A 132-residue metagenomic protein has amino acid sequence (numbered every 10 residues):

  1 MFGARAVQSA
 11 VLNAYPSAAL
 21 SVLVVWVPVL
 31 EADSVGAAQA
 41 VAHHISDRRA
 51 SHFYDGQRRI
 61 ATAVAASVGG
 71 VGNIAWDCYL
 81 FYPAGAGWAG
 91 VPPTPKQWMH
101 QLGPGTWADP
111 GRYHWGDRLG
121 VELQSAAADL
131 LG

Functional and structural regions predicted by a protein language model:
M1-F2, D55, Y113, D117: Soluble non-cytosolic domains of exported or imported proteins
M1-H43, I60: Structural microenvironment flanking redox-active thiols in thiol-disulfide oxidoreductases
V11-Y15, V64, V68-V71, P83 (+1 more regions): Sec/Tat-exported extracytoplasmic proteins
S17-V22, S46-S51, A75-D77: Loop/turn elements at helix/coil->beta-strand transitions in domains of secreted/extracellular proteins
V27-P28, D55-Q57, A84-G85: Solvent-exposed coil/turn segments that connect beta secondary-structure elements in extracytoplasmic/periplasmic
V35-A37, A65-S67, V91-T94: Short aromatic-enriched loop/helix-cap "lid" or pocket-rim segments at secondary-structure transitions that line
A40-N73: Short, internal strand/loop/helix patches that form the active-site neighborhood or redox-interaction surface
I74-G132: Thiol-/selenol-based redox modules, centered on thioredoxin-like and closely related oxidoreductase domains
